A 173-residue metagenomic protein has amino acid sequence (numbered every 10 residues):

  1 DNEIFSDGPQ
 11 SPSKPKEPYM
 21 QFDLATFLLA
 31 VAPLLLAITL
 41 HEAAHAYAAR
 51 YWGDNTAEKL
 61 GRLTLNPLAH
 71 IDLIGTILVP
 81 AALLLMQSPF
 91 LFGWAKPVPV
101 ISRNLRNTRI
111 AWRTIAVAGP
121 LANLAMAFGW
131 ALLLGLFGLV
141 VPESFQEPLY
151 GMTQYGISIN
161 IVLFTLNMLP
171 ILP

Functional and structural regions predicted by a protein language model:
F5, K14-P173: Hydrophobic transmembrane alpha-helices and their immediate loop junctions in multi-pass integral membrane proteins
